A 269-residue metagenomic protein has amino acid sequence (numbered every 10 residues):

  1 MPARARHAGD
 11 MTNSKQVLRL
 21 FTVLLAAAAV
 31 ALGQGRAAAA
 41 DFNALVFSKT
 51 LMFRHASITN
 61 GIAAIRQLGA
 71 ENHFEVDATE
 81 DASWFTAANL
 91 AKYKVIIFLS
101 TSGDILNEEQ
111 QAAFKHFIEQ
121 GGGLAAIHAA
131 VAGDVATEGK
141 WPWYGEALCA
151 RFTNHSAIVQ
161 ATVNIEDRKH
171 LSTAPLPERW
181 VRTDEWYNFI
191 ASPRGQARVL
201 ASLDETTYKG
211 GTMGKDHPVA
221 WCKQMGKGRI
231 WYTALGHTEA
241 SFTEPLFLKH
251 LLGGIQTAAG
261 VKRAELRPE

Functional and structural regions predicted by a protein language model:
M1-V17: N-terminal secretory signal peptides that target proteins for export/translocation
H7, D41, L45-D134: Helical hinge/lid and interdomain linker segments adjacent to catalytic or ligand-binding clefts that mediate domain
G9, G33-G35: Residue-identity detector for glycine
R19-G33: Bacterial N-terminal signal peptides
A39-F42, S48, A56-T59, A63-F74 (+3 more regions): Extracellular ligand-binding/catalytic regions of CAZymes and related secreted enzymes and adhesion modules
D104-P175: A glycine-rich, often tryptophan-bearing local segment used as a flexible ligand/cofactor-contacting loop or short
G123-A125, L200, W231: Structural detector of well-ordered beta-strand residues that form the stable sheet scaffold of enzyme domains
A150-G226: Catalytic beta-strand/loop cores that center a nucleophilic Ser/Cys/Thr and support acyl-enzyme chemistry
